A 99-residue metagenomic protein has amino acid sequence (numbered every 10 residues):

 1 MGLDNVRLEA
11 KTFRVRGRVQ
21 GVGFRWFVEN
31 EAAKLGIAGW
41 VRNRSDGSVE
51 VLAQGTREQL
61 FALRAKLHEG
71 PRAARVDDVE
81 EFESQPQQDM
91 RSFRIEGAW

Functional and structural regions predicted by a protein language model:
M1-W99: Intrinsically disordered, low-complexity, mixed-charge
